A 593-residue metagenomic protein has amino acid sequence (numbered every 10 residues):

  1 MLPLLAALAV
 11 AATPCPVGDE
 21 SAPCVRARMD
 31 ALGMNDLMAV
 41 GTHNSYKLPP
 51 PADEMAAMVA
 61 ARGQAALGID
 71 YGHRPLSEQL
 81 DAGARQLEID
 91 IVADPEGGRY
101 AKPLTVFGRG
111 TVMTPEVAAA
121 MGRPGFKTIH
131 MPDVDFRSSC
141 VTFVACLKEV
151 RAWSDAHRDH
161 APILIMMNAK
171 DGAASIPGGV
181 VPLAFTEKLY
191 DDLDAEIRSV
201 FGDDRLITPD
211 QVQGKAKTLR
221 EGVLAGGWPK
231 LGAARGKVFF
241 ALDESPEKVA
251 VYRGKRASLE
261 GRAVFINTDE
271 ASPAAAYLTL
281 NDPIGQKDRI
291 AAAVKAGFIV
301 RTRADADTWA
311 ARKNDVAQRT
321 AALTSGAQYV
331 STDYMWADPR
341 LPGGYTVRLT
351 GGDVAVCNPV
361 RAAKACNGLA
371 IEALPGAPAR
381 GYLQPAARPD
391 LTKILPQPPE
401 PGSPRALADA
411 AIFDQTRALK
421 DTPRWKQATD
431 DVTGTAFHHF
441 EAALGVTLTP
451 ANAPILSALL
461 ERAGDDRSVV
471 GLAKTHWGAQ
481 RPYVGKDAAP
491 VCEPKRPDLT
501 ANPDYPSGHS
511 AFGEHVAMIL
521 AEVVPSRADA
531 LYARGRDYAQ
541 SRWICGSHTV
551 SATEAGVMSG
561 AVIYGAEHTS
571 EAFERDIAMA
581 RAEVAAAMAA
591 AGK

Functional and structural regions predicted by a protein language model:
M1-A11: Sec-dependent N-terminal signal peptides
T13-P375: Catalytic cores of phosphodiester-bond hydrolases, prominently lipid phosphodiesterases
H73-S77, V144-L147, D194, R319 (+6 more regions): Extracytoplasmic/secreted envelope proteins and their assembly/folding machinery, especially bacterial periplasmic
E88-V92, R158-M166, I207-V212, A304 (+6 more regions): Surface-exposed patches in mature extracellular/periplasmic domains of secreted proteins
I89-I91, P503-G513, T549-A555: Histidine-centered catalytic micro-motifs
G376-I544, D576: Hydrophobic alpha-helical bundle signature of multipass membrane enzymes
D537-H568, A572-R575: Interfacial helix-loop-helix junctions of multi-pass membrane proteins
H568-K593: Acidic, carboxylate-rich catalytic segments that either coordinate divalent cations
